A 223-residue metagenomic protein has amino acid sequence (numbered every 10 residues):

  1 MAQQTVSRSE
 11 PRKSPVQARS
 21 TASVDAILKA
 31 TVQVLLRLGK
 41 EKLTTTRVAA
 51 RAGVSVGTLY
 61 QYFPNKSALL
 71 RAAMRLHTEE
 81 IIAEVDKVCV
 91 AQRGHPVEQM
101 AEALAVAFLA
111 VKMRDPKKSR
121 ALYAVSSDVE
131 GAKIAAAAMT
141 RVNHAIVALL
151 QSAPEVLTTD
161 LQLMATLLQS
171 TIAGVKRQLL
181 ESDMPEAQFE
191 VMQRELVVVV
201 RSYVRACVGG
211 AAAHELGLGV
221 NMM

Functional and structural regions predicted by a protein language model:
M1-A22, Q33, C207-M223: N-terminal intrinsically disordered/low-complexity leader segments
S23-A30, V142, M164: N-terminal positioning helix adjacent to the helix-turn-helix/winged-helix DNA-binding module
A26, A30, V34-A68, A72: Helix-turn-helix
I27-L35, I81, F108, I172 (+1 more regions): Short hydrophobic clusters on alpha-helical segments that form packing/core surfaces in small helical domains
A72, D86-R114, L168, Q193: Hydrophobic alpha-helical connector segments
R75-I82: Short, basic, alpha-helical segments at the C-terminal edge of helix-turn-helix-like DNA-binding modules
Q99-A103, M113-H144: Short secondary-structure transition hinges
S119, A124, A132, A136 (+2 more regions): Hydrophobic/aromatic-rich alpha-helical bundle segments in the mid-to-C-terminal region
